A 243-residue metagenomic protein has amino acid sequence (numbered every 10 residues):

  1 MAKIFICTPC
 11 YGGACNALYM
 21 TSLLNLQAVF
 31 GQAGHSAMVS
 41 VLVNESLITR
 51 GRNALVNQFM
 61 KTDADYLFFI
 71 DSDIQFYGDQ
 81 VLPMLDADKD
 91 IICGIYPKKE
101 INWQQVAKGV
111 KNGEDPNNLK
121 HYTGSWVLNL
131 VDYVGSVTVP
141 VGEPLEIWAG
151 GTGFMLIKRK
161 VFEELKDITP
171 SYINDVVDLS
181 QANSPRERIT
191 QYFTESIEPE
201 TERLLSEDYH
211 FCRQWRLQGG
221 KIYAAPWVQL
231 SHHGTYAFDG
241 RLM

Functional and structural regions predicted by a protein language model:
M1-S46, R50: N-proximal low-complexity "stem/linker" segments adjacent to membrane-targeting elements
A2-F5, D167-M243: C-terminal catalytic/acceptor-binding lobe
G31, L85, W215-R216: Anion (oxyanion) recognition and catalysis
I48-R52, G124, D208: Conserved donor sugar-nucleotide recognition element shared by glycan-biosynthetic enzymes
N53-Y66: Active-site nucleotide-sugar/metal-binding loop of Leloir-type enzymes
V56, Y77-T194: Conserved catalytic core of nucleotide-sugar-dependent glycosyltransferases
D63-Q75: Short beta-strand-to-loop acidic/aromatic patch adjacent to the donor-nucleotide binding site
Y66, D90-I91, I222: Short, Asp-centered acidic motifs that coordinate Mg2+ and/or phosphate in catalytic or ligand-binding sites
